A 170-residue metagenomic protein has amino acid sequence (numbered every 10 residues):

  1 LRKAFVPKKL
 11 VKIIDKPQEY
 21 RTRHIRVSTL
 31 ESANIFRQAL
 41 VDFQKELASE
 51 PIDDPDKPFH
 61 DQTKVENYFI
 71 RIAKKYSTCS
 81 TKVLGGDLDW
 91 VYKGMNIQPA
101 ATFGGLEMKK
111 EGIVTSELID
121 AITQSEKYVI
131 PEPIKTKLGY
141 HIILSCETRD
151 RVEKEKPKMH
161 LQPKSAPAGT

Functional and structural regions predicted by a protein language model:
L1-R21, S28: Acidic/polar surface patches and capping/hinge elements
F5, I122, P167-G169: Intrinsic disorder/low-complexity segments
R23-S28, I142-L144: Soluble periplasmic/extracytoplasmic beta-strand elements of cell-envelope proteins
I35-H160: Peptidyl-prolyl cis-trans isomerase
H160-T170: Short, solvent-exposed cationic patches
